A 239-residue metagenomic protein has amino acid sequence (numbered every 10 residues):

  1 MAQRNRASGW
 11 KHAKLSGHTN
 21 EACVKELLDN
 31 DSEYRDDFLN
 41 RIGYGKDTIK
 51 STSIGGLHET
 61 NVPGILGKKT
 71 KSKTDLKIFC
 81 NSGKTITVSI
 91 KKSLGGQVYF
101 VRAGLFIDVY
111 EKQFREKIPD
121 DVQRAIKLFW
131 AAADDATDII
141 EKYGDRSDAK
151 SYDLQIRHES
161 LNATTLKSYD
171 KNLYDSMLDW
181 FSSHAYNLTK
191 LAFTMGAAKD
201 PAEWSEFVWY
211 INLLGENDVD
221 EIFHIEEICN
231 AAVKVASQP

Functional and structural regions predicted by a protein language model:
M1-T74, I78-I86, I90-P239: Short, positively charged
